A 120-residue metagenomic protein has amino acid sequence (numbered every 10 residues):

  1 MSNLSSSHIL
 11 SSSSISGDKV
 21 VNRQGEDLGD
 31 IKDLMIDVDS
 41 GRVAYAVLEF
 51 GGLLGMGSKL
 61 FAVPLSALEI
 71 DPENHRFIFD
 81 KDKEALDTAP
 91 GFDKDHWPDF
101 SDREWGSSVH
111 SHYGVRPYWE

Functional and structural regions predicted by a protein language model:
M1-E120: Peripheral interaction segments used for macromolecular assembly
